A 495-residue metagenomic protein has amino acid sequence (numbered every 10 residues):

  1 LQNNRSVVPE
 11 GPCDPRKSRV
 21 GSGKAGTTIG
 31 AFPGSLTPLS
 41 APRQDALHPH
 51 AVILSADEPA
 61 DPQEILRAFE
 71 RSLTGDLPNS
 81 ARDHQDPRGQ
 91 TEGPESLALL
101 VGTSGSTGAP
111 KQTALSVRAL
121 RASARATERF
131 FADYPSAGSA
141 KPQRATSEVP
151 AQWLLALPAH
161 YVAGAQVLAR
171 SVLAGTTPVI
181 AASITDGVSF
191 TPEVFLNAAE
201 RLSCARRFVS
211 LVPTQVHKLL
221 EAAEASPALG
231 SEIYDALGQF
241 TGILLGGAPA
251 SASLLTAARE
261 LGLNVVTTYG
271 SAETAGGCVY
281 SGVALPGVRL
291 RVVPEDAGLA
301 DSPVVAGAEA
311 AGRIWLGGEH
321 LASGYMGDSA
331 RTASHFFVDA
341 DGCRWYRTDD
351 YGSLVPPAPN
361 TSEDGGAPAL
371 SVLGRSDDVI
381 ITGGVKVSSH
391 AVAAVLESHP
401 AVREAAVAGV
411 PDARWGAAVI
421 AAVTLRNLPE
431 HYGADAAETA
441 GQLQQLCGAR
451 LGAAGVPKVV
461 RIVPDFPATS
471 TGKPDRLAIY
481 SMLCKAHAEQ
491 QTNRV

Functional and structural regions predicted by a protein language model:
G23, E221-G282: Gly/Ser/Thr-rich phosphate-binding loop
A31, L73-V101, S136-A151: Conserved pre-ATP/AMP-binding loop-to-beta segment of ANL
S96-Y134: Conserved AMP-binding A3 loop
V117-A122, Q152-K218, V266: AMP-binding/adenylate-forming
G287-G317, P356-A367, A434-A440, D475: Conserved beta-loop-beta connector loops within the AMP-binding
G298-F337, V387: Conserved ATP/PPi-binding loop(s) of AMP-dependent carboxylate-activating enzymes
G318, G342-R344, Y351-G455: AMP-binding/adenylate-forming catalytic core of the ANL superfamily
I380, V407-A408, I420-A422, Q444-V495: Conserved C-terminal "lid"/linker of ANL adenylate-forming enzymes
